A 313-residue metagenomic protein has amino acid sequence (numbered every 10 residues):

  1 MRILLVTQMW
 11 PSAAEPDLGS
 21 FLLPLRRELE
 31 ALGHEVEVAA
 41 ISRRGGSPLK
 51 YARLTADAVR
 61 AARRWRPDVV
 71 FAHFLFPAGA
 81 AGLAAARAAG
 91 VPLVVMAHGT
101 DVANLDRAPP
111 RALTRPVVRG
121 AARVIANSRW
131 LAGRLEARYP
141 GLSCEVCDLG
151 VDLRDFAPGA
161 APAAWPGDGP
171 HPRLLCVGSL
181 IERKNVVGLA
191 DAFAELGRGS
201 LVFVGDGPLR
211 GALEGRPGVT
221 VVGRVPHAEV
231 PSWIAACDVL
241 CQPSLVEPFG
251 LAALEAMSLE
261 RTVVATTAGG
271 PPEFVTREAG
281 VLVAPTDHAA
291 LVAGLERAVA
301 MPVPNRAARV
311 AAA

Functional and structural regions predicted by a protein language model:
L4, G167-R198, V202: Conserved donor-binding/catalytic core segment of Leloir-type glycosyltransferases
L105-D106, V151-P166: Acidic anion/phosphate-binding donor-loop and adjacent secondary structure in glycosyltransferase catalytic cores
W130, G150: Carbohydrate-associated surface elements
G211-A228: Nucleotide-activated donor-binding/catalytic signature segment of Leloir-type glycosyltransferases, i.e., the conserved
R224-V225, S232-C237: Short alpha-helical donor nucleotide-sugar binding micro-motif in glycosyltransferases
L245: Aromatic "clamp/platform" in nucleotide-sugar-dependent glycosyltransferases that forms part of the donor/acceptor
T262-A265: Short hydrophobic beta-strand element within catalytic cores of glycosyltransferases and related nucleotide-activated
R277, V281-H288, R297-V303: Conserved acidic donor-binding segment of nucleotide-sugar-dependent glycosyltransferases
